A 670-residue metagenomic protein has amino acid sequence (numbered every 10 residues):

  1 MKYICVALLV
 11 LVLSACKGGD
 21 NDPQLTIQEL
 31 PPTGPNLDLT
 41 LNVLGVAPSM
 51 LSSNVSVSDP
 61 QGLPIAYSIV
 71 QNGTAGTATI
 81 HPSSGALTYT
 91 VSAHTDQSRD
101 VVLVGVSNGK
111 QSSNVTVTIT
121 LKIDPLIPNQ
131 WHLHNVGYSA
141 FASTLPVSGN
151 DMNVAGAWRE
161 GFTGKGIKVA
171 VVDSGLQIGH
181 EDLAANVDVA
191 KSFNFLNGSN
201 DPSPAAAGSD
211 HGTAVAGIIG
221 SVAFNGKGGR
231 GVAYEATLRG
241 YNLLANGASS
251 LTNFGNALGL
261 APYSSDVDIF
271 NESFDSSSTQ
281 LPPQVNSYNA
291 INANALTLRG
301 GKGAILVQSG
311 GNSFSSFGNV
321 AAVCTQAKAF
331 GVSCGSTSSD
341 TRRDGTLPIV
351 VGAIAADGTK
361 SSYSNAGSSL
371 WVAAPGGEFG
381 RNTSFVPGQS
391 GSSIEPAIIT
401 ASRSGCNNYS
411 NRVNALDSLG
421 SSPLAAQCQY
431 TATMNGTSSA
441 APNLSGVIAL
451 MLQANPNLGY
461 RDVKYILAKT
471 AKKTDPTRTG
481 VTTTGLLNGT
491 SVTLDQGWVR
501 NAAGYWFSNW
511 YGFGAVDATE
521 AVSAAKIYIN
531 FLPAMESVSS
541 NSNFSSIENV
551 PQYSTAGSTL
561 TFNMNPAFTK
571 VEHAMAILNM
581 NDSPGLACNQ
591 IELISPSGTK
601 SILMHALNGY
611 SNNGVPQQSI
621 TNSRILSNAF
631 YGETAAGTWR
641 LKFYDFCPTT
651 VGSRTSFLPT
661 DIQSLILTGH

Functional and structural regions predicted by a protein language model:
E29-A66, V70, S554-A556: Extracellular ectodomain surface segments
S49-T90, V115-I119, A587: Surface-exposed or secretory-pathway low-complexity segments enriched in glycine-proline and Ser/Thr/acidic residues
I123, G240, V267-F274, G303 (+3 more regions): C-terminal subdomain of the subtilisin-like protease fold in secreted/lumenal serine endopeptidases
G137-G179, A190-G228, Y241-F254, S277 (+3 more regions): Active-site-proximal loop motif in hydrolases
A157, V172-D182, S209, T213-E235 (+6 more regions): Flexible, small-residue-rich helix->loop connector segments that border functional cores
T163-K165, D210, V222-G226, G240-G345 (+2 more regions): Substrate-binding/access-modulating region of protease and related hydrolase catalytic domains
D173, G331-A449: Extracellular S/T/G-rich loop segment that most often corresponds to the catalytic His/Ser-adjacent loop
K526-H670: Loop and turn regions of beta-sandwich accessory domains that flank beta-strands and are enriched in small/polar
